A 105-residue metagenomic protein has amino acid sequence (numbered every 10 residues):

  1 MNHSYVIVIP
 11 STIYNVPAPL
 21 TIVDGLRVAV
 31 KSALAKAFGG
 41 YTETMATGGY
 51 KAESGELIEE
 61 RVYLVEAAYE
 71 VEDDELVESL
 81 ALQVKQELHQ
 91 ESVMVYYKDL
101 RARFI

Functional and structural regions predicted by a protein language model:
M1-I105: Positively charged, small/polar-rich N-terminal and surface patches that mediate targeting and assembly and bind
